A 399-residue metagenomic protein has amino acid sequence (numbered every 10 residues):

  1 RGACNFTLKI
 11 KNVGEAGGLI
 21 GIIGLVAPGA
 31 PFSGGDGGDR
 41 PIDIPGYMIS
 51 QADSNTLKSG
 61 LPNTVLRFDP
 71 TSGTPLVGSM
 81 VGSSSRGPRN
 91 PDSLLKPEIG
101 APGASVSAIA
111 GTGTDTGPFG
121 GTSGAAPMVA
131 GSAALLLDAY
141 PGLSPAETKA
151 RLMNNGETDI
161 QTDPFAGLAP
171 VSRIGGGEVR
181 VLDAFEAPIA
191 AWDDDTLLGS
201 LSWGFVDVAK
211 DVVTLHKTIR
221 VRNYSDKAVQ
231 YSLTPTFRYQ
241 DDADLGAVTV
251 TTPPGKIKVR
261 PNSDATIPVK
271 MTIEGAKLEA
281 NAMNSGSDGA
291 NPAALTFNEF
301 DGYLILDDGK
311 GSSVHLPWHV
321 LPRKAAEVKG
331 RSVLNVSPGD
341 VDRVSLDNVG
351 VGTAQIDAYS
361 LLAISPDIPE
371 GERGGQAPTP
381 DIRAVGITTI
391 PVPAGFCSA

Functional and structural regions predicted by a protein language model:
R1-P97, A101, I109-G111, V171 (+1 more regions): Structured lumen-facing ectodomains of secretory-pathway proteins
F6-G38, G100-A166, E279: Hydrolase catalytic cores
D39-G60, L94-L95, I99, D138-T214 (+2 more regions): C-terminal subdomain of the subtilisin-like protease fold in secreted/lumenal serine endopeptidases
S79-S85, V181-D226, T252-K256, N284-F297 (+1 more regions): Beta-sheet-dominated interaction scaffolds and their linkers
Y224-L245, L321: Short acidic, flexible loop segments centered on an aromatic residue
V248-N291: Intrinsically disordered, low-complexity Pro/Gly/Ser/Thr-rich segments with frequent PxxP/GP/PP motifs and embedded
G275-A325: Terminal connector regions
P338-A399: Surface-exposed extracytoplasmic segments
